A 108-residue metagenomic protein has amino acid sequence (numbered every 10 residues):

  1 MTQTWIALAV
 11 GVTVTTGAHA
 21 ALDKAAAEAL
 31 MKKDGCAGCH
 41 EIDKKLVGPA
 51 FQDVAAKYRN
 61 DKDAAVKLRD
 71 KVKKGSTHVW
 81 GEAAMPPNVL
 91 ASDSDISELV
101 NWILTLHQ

Functional and structural regions predicted by a protein language model:
M1-I6: Bacterial N-terminal signal peptides that target proteins for export
T15-A18: N-terminal signal peptide c-region/cleavage motif recognized by signal peptidases
L22-I42: Sequence/structural segment immediately N-terminal to covalent heme-attachment motifs in c-type and related
G38, K44-Y58, K71-E98: Axial heme c-ligation environment in periplasmic c-type cytochrome domains
K57-K67: Short microdomains enriched in Cys/His and/or Lys/Arg
H107-Q108: Short, solvent-exposed mixed-charge patches
